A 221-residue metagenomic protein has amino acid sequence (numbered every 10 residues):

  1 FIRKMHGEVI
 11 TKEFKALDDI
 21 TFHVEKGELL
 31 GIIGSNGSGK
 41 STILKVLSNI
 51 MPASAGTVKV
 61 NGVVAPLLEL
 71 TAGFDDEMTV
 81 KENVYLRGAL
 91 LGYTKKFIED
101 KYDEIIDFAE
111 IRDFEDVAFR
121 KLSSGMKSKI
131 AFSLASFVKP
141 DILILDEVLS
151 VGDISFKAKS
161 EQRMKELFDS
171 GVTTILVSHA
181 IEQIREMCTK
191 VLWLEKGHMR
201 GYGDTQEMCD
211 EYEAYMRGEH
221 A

Functional and structural regions predicted by a protein language model:
F1-K15, Q206-H220: Pre-NBD coupling/linker segments of ABC/ABC-like ATPases
F1-R3, Y85, F97-F114, S133: Conserved ABC ATPase "signature" region
I33-S35: The feature captures the beta-strand-to-loop junction immediately N-terminal to the Walker
K157-S170: Helical segment within the ABC ATPase nucleotide-binding domain
S178-H179: H-loop/switch region of ABC-family ATPase nucleotide-binding domains
M187-D204, Y212: H-loop (His-switch) and adjacent beta-strand-loop-beta switch element of ABC-type ATPase nucleotide-binding domains
